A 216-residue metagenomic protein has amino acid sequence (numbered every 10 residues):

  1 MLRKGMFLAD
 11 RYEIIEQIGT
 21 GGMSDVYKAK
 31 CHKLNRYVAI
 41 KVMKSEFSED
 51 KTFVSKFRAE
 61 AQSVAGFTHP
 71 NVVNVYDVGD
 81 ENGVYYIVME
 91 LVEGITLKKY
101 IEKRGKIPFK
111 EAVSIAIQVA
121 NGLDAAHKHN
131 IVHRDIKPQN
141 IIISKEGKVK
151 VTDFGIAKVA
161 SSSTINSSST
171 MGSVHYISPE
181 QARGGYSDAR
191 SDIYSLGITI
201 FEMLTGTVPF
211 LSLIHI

Functional and structural regions predicted by a protein language model:
I14-G21, V26: Protein kinase glycine-rich loop
K44-G66: AlphaC helix of the eukaryotic protein kinase fold
V78: Activation-segment/catalytic-loop signature of the eukaryotic protein kinase fold
N82-T96, Y100: Conserved short submotifs of the Hanks-type protein kinase catalytic core that shape the nucleotide-binding pocket
I115-A116: Activation segment signature within eukaryotic-like protein kinase domains
V119-I131: Protein kinase catalytic-loop region centered on the HRD/HxD motif
